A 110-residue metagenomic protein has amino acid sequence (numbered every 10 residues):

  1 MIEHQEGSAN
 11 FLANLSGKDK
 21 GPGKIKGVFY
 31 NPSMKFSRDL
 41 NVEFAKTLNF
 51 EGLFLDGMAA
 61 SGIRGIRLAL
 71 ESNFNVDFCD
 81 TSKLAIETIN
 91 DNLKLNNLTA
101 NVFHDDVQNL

Functional and structural regions predicted by a protein language model:
M1-L110: SAM-dependent transferase fold signal centered on methyltransferase-like domains, encompassing both Class I
